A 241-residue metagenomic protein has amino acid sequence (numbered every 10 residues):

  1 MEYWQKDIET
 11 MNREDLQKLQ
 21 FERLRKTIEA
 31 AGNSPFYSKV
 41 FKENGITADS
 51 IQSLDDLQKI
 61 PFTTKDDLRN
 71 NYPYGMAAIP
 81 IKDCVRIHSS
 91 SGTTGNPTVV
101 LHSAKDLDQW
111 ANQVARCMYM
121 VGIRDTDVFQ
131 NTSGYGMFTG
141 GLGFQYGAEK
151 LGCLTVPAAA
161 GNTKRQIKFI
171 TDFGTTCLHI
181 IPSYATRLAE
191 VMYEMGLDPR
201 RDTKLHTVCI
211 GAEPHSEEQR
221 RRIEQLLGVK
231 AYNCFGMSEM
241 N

Functional and structural regions predicted by a protein language model:
M1-S89, G95-N112, Y119-M120: Nucleotide 5′-phosphate-binding alpha/beta core
R25-I28, C153-T155, G174-C177, L205-V208: Short active-site oxyanion
A31, S90, F129, L178 (+1 more regions): Residue-level signal for inorganic ion chemistry
S103-C117, V128-R187: AMP-binding/adenylate-forming
I123-D127: Short helix-loop-beta connector
L188-L197: Distinct, well-ordered alpha-helical segments
R200-N241: Gly/Ser/Thr-rich phosphate-binding loop
